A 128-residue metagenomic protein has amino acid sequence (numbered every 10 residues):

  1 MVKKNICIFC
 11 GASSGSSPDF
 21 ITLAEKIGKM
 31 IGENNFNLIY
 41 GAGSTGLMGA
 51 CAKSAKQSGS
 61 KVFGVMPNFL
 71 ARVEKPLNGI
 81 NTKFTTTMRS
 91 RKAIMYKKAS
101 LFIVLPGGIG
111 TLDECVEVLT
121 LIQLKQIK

Functional and structural regions predicted by a protein language model:
M1-V2, Q126: Short, flexible hinge/linker loops that cap or flank conserved catalytic cores
V2-A99, C115: A cross-family phosphate/adenosyl-ligand binding-site feature
T86-K97, L101-K128: Conserved phosphate- and dinucleotide-binding cores of soluble alpha/beta proteins, encompassing both enzyme active
